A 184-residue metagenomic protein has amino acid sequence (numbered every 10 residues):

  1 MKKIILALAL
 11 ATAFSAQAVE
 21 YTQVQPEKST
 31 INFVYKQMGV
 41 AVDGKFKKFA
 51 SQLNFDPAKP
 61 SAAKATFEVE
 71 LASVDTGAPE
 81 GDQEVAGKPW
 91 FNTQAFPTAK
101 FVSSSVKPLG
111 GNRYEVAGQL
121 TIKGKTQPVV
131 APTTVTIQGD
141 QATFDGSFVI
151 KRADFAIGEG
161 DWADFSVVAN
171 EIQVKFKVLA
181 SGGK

Functional and structural regions predicted by a protein language model:
M1-Q17: Gram-negative bacterial Sec-dependent N-terminal signal peptides
A18-K184: Low-complexity, acidic/polar, glycine-enriched regions of mature
